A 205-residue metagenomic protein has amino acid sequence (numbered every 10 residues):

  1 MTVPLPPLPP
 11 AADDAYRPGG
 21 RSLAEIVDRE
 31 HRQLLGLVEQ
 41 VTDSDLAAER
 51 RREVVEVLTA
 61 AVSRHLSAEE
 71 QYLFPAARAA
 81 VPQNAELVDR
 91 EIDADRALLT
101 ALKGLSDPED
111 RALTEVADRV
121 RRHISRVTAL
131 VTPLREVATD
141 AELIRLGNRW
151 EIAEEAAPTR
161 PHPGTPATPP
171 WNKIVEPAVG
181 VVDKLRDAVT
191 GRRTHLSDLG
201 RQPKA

Functional and structural regions predicted by a protein language model:
M1-A205: Small-residue-biased structural context
